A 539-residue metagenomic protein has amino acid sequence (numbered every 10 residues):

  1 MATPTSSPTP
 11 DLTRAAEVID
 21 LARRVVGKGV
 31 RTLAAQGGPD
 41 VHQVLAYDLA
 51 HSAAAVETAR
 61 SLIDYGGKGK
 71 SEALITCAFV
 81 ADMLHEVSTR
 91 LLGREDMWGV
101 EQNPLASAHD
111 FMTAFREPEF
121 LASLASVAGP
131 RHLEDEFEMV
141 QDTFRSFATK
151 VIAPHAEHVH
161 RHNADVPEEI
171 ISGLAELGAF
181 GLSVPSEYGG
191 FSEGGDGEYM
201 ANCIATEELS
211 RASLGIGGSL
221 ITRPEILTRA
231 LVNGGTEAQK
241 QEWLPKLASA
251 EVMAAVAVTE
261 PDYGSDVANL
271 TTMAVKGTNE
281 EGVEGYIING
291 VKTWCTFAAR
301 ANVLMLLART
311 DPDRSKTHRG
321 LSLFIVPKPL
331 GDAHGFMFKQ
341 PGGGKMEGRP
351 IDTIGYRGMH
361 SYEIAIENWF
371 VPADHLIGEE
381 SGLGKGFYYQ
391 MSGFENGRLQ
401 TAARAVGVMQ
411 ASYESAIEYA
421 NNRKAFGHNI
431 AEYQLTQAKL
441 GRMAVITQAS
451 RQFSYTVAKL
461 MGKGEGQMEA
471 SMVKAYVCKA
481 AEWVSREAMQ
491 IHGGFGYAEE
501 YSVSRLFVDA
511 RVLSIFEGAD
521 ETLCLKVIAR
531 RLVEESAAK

Functional and structural regions predicted by a protein language model:
M1-E17, G27, H132-L133, D196 (+6 more regions): FAD-binding core of flavoproteins
A2-R211, T222, G234, Q239 (+5 more regions): Alpha-helical interface subdomain recognition
G217-A238, G264: N-terminal glycine-rich flavin-associated loop
